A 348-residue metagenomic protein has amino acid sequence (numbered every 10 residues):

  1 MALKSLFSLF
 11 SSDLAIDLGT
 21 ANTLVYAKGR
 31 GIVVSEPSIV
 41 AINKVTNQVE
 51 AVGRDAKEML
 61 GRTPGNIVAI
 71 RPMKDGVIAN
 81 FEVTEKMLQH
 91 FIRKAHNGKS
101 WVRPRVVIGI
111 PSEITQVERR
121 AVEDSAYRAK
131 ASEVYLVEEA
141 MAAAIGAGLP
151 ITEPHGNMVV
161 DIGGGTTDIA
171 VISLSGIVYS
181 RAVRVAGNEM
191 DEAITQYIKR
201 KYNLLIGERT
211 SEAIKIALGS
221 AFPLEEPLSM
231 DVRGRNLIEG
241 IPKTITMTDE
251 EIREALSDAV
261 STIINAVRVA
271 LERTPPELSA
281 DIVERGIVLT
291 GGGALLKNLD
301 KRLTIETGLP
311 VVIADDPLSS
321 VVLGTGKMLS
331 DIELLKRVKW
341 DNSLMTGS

Functional and structural regions predicted by a protein language model:
M1-I162, A170-V288, A294-S348: Nucleotide/phosphate-binding catalytic cleft detector across ATP-hydrolyzing and phosphate-transferring enzymes
